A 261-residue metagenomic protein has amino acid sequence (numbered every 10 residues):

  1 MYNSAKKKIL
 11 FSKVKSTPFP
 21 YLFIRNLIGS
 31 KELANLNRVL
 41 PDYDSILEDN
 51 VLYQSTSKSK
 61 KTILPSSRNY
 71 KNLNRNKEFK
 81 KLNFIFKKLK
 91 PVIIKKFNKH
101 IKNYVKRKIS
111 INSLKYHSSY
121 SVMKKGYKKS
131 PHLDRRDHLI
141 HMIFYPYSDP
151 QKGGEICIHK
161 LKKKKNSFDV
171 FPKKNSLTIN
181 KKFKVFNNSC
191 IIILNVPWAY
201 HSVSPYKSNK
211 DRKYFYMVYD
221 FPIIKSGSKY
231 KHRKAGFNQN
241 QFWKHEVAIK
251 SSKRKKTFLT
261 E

Functional and structural regions predicted by a protein language model:
M1-T17, N166-V170, Y230-E261: Fe(II)/2-oxoglutarate
N3-K7, L89-R107, H117: PAPS-dependent sulfotransferase catalytic domain
F11-I101: Non-heme Fe(II)/2-oxoglutarate
P20, I63-N74, Y127-L133, F221 (+1 more regions): Short, charged low-complexity intrinsically disordered segments located at boundaries of structured domains
K58-T62, N209-K210, K225, F237: Charge-rich, low-complexity amphipathic helices in intrinsically disordered tails/linkers adjacent to domains
S67-N74, K164-S167, I193, F237-Q241: A general structural signal for short secondary-structure boundary/capping elements
F79, Y216-M217, F258: General helical structural elements
K102-R233: Catalytic core of non-heme Fe(II) oxygenases with the double-stranded beta-helix
